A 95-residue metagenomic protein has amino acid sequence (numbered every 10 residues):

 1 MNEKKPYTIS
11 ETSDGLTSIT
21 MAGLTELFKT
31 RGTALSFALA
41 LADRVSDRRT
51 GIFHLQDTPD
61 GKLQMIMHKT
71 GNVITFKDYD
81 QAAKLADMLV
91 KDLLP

Functional and structural regions predicted by a protein language model:
M1-P95: Positively charged, low-complexity terminal tracts and the immediately adjacent first secondary-structure elements
